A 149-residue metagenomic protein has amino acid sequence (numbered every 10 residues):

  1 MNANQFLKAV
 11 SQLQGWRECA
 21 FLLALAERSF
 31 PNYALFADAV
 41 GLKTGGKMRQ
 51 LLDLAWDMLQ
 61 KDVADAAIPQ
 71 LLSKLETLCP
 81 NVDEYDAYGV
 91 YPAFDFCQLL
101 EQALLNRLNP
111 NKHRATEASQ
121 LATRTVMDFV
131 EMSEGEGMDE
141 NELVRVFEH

Functional and structural regions predicted by a protein language model:
N4-L7, Q12, W16-E148: Structured binding/interaction patches within domain cores
